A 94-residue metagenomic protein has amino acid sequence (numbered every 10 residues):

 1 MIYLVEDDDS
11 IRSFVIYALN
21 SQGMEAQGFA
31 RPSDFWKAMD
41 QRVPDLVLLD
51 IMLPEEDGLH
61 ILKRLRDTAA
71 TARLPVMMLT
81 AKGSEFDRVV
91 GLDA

Functional and structural regions predicted by a protein language model:
M1-A94: N-terminal/domain-start alpha-helical segments
